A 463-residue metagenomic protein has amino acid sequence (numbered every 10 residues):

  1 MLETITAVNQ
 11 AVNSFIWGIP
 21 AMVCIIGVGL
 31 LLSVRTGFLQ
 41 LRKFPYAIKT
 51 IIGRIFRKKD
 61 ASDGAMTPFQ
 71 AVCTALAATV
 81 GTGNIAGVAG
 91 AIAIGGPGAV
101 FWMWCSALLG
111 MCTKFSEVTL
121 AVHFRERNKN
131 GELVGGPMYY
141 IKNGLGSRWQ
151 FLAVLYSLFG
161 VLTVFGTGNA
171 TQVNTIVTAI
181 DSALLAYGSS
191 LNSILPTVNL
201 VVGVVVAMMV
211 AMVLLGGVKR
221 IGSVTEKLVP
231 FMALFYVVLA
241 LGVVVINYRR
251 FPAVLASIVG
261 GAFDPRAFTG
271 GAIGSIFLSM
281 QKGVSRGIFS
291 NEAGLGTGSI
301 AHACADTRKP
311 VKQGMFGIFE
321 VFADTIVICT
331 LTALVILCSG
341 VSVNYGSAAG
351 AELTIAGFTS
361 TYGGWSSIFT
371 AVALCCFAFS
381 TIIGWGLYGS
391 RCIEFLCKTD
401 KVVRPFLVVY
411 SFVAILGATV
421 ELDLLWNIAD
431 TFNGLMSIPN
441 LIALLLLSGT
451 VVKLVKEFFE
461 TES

Functional and structural regions predicted by a protein language model:
M1-T82, I92-A99, G110, S411 (+2 more regions): N-terminal alpha-helical transmembrane segments of multi-pass membrane transport and channel/translocase proteins
T4-I5, R35-Q40, G83-V88, G166-I176 (+6 more regions): Transmembrane helix-loop junctions in multi-pass membrane proteins
C24-L31, R35-I48, V173-I180, T197-N247 (+5 more regions): Membrane-interface loop-to-helix entry segments
L31-S33, S106-G131, M138, K142-N174 (+3 more regions): Helix-loop-helix module between adjacent transmembrane segments
F38-M66, G90-V100, W104, C112-S147 (+4 more regions): Flexible loop linkers connecting adjacent transmembrane helices in multi-pass alpha-helical membrane transporters
K59-I94, L120-G144, L155-V161, I273-F322: Alpha-helical membrane segments and immediately flanking helix-loop junctions that form or couple to the substrate/ion
L109-E117, G203-V218, V229-R249, S285-R286 (+2 more regions): Selective recognition of specific alpha-helical transmembrane segments in multi-pass small-molecule
E117-K129, L241-S257, F268-G271, C304-T307 (+2 more regions): Extracellular/periplasmic helix-exit of transmembrane alpha-helices
